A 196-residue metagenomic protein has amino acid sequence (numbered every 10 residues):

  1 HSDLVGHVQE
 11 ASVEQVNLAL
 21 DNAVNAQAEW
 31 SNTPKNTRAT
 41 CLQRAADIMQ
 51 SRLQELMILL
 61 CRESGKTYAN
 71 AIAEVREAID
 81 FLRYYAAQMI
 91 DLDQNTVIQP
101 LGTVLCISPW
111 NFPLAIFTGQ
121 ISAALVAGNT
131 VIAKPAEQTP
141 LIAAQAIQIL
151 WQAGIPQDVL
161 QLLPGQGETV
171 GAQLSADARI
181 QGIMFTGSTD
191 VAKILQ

Functional and structural regions predicted by a protein language model:
S2-L92: Glycine-rich loop-to-alpha-helix module at the N-terminal edge of alpha/beta enzyme cores
C61, G65-Y68, A87-Q196: Rossmann-like NAD(P) dinucleotide-binding subdomain of oxidoreductase/dehydrogenase enzymes
